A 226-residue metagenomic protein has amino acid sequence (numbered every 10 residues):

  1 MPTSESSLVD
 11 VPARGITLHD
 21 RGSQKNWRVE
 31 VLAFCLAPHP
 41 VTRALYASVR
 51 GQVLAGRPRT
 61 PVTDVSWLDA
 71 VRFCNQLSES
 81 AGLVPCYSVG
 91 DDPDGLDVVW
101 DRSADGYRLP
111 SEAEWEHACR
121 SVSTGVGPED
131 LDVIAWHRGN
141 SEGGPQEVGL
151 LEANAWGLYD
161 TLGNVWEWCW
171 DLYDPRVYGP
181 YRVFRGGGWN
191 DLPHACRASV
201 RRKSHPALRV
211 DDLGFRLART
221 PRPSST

Functional and structural regions predicted by a protein language model:
M1-E5, P223-T226: Short, low-complexity, intrinsically disordered N-terminal peptides in bacterial proteins
P2-S78, A118, G163: A short glycine-rich, aromatic-capped structural motif
S6, R14, D132, T161 (+1 more regions): Change "...and in nucleic-acid phosphodiester-cleaving endonucleases..." to "...and in nucleic-acid processing enzymes
R14, W189, T220-P223: Short loop segments at secondary-structure junctions
L18, R43, D191, S224-S225: Short, acidic Gly/Pro/Ser/Thr-rich loop/turn segments
C35-A37, C169, A218: Residues within well-ordered beta-strands of beta-sheet-rich folds
G56, W67-R202, P206, D211: Functional-site microenvironments in short loops/helix caps that host divalent-cation chemistry
D211-S225: Short, structured beta-strand segments at or near domain termini in extracellular proteins/domains
